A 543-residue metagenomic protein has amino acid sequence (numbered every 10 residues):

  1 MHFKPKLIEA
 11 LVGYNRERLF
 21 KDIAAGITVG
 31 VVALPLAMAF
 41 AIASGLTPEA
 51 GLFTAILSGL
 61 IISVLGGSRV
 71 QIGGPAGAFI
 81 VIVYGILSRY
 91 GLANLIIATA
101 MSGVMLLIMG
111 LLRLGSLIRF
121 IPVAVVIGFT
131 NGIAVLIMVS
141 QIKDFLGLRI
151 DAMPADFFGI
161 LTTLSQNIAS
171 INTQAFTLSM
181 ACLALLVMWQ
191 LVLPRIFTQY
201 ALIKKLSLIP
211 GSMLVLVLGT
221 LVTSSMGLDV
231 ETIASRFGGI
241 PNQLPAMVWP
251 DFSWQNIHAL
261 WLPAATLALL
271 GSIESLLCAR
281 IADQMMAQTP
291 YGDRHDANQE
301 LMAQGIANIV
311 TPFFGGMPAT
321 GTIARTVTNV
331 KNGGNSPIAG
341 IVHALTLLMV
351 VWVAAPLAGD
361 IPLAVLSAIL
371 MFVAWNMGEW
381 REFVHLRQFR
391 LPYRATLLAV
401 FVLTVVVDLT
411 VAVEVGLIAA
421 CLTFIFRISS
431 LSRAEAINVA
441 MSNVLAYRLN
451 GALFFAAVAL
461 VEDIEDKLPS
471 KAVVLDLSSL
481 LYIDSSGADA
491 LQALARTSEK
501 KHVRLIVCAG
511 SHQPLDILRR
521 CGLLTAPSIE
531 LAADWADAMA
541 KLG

Functional and structural regions predicted by a protein language model:
M1-L7, C421, F426-G543: Cytosolic C-terminal regulatory domains/tails of membrane transporters and channels
M1-S432, M441: Transmembrane helical cores of multi-pass ion-transport proteins
